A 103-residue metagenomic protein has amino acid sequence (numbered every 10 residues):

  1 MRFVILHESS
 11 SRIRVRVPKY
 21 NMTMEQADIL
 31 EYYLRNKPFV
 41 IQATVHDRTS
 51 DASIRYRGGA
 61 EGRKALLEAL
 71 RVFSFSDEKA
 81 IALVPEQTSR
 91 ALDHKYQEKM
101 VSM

Functional and structural regions predicted by a protein language model:
R2-T23: Short glycine-/aliphatic-rich beta-strand segments at the starts of folded cytosolic domains
R2-V4, S9, A65, F73-M103: C-terminal low-complexity, charged extensions that often adopt amphipathic alpha-helices
R12, L30-R57, S76: Short acidic amphipathic segments
P18, R57-G58: Structured loop/turn residues at secondary-structure junctions
D28-L34, A65-S74: Short amphipathic alpha-helices in soluble, non-transmembrane regions that often serve as interface/regulatory elements
G58-A65: Short, charged/polar, Gly/Pro-enriched secondary-structure boundary elements
